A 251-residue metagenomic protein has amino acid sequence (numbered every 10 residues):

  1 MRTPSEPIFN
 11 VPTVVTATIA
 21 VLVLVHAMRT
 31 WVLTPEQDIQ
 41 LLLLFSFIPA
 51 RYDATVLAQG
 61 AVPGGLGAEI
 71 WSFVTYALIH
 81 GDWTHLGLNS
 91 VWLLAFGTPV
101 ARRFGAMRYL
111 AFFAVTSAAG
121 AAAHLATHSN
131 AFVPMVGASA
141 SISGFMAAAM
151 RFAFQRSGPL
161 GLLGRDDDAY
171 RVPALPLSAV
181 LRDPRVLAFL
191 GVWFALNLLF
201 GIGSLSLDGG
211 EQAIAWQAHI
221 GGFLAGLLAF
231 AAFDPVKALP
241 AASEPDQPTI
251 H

Functional and structural regions predicted by a protein language model:
M1-H251: A detector for small-residue-rich transmembrane helices and their helix-helix packing motifs
